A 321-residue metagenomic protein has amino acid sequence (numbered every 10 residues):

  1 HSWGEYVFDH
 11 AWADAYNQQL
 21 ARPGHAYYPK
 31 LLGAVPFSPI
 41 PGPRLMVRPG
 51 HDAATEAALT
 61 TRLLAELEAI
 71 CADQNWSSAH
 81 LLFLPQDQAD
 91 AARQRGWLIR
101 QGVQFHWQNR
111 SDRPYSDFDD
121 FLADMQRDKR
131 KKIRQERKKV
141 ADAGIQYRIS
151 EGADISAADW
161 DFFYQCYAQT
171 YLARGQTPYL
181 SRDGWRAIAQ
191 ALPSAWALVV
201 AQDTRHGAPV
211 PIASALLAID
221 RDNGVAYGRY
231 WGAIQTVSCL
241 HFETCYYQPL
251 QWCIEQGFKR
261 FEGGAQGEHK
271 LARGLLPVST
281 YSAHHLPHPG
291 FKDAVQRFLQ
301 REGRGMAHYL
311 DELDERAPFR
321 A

Functional and structural regions predicted by a protein language model:
H1-A321: N-acyltransferase acceptor-side catalytic subdomain
